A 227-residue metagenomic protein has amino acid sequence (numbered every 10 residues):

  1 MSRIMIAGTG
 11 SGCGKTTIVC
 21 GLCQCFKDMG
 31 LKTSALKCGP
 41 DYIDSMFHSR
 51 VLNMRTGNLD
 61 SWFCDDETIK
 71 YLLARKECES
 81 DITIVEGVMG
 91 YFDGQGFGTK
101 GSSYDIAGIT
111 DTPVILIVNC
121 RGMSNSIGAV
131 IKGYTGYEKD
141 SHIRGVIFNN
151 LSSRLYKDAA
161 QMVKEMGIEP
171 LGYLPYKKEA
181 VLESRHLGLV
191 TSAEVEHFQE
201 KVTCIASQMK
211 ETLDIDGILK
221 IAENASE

Functional and structural regions predicted by a protein language model:
M1-S2, E227: Intrinsic structural disorder
S2-C13, T17, C23-T110, V118-G145 (+1 more regions): ATP-dependent carboxylate-amine ligase catalytic core
G14, G21, C64-E67, L182 (+2 more regions): Residues in flexible loops and secondary-structure boundaries
V114-I117, L171-Y173: Short hydrophobic alpha-helical runs that function as membrane-insertion/retention elements
N125-E227: Internal gly/pro-rich beta-alpha loop/helix module that stabilizes soluble enzyme cofactors or their anionic handles
